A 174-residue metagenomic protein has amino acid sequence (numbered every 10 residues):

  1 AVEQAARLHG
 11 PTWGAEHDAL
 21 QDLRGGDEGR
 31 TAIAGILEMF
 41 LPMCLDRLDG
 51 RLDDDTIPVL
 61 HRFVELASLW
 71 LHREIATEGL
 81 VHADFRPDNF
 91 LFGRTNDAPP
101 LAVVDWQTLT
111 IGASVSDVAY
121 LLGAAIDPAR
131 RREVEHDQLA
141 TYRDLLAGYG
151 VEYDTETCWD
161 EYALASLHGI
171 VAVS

Functional and structural regions predicted by a protein language model:
A1-H82, G93-D97: ATP-dependent phospho-/nucleotidyl transfer catalytic cores
T12-L20, L146-T155: Surface-exposed helix-capping loop/turn segments at secondary-structure junctions
E78-L80, L101, A113: Hydrophobic "anchor" residues on beta-strands that sit immediately upstream of conserved functional sites
D84, D105: Conserved catalytic-loop position in the HRD/HxD motif
P87-D88, F92: Catalytic-loop Lys-Pro-X-Asn motif of eukaryotic-like protein kinases
R94, V103-V104: Beta-hairpin "wing" of winged helix-turn-helix
T108-G150, S166-S174: Active-site activation/catalytic loop segments of kinase-like enzymes and analogous catalytic loops in related
V151-S166: All-alpha amphipathic helical-bundle segments outside canonical DNA-binding/catalytic cores that form hydrophobic
